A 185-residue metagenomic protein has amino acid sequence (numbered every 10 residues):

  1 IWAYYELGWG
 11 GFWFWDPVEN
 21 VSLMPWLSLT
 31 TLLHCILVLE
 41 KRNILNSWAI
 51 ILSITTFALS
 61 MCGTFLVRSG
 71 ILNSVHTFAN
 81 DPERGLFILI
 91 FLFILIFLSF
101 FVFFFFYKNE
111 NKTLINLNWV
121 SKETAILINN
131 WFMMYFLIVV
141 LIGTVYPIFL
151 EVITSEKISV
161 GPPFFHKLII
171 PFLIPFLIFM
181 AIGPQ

Functional and structural regions predicted by a protein language model:
I1-L7, L59-L72, F106, F136-E156 (+1 more regions): Membrane-interface helix-loop junctions at the exits of transmembrane helices
I1-V21, R42, L66-I88, L114-V120 (+1 more regions): Membrane-interface interhelical loops and short amphipathic "cap" helices that link adjacent transmembrane segments
I1-W2, G10-F12, P17-A58, C62: Conserved active-site neighborhood of enzyme catalytic/cofactor-binding cores
V21-I36, F87-K108, M133-L137, I169-Q185: Hydrophobic cores of alpha-helical transmembrane segments in multi-pass inner/ER membrane proteins, independent
V38-I54, P82-L86, N116-I128: Membrane-interfacial loop-to-helix junctions in multi-pass inner-membrane proteins
W48-G63, F91-S99, I128-V140: Alpha-helical transmembrane segments of integral membrane proteins, especially early/N-terminal helices
A58, K122-Y135, P163-F172: Membrane-embedded alpha-helical bundles of multi-pass integral membrane proteins
L117-I126, K157, L173, M180: Flexible, glycine-rich loop/tail regions that form catalytic "lids" or insertion modules at the edges of active sites
